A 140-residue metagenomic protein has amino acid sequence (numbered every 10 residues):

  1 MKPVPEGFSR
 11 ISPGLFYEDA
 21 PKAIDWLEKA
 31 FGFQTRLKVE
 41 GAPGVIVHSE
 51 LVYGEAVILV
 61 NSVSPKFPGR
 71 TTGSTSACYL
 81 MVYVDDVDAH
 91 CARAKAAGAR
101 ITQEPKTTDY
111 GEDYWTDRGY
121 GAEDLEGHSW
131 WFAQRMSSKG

Functional and structural regions predicted by a protein language model:
M1-G14, I24-D25, A30-E123, F132-G140: Vicinal oxygen chelate
Y17-P21: Short acidic-aromatic low-complexity motifs
E126: Active-site His/Glu-centered metal-binding helix of metallohydrolases
